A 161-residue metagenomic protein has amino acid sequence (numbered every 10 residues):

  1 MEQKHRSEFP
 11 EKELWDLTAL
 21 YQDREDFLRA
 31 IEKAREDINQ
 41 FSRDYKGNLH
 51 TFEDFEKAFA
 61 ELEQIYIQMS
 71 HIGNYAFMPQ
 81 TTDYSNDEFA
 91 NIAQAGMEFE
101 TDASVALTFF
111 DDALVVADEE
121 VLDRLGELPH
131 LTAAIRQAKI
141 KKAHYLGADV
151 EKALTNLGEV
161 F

Functional and structural regions predicted by a protein language model:
M1-F161: A well-structured
